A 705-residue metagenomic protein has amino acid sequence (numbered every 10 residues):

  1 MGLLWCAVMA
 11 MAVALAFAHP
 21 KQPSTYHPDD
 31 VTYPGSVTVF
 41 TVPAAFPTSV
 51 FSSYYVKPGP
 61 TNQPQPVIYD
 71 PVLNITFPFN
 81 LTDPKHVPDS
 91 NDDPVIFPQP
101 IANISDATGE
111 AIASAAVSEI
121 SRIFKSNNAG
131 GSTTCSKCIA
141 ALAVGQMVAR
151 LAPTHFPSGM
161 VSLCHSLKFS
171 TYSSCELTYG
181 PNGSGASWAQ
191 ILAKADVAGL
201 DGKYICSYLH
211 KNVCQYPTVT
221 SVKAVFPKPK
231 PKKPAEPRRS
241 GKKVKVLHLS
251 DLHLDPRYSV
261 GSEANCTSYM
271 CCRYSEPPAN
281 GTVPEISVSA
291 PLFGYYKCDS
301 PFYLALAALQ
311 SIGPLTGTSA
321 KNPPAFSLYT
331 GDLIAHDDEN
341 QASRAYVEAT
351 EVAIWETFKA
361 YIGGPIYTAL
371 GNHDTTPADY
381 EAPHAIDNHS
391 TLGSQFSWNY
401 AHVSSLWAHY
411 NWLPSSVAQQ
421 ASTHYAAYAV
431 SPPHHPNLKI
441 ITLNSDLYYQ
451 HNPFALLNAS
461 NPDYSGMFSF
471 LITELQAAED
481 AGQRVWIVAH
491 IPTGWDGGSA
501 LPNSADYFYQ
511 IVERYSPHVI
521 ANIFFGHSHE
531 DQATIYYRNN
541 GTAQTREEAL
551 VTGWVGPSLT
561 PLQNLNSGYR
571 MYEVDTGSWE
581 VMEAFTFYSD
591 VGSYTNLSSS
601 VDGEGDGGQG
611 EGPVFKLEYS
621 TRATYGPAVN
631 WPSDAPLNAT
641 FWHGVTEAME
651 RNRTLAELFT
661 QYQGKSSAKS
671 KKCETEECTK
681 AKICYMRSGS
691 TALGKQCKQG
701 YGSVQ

Functional and structural regions predicted by a protein language model:
M1-Q22: Fungal secretory targeting signals
H19-Q190, D196-S207, V213-T318, F326-Y329 (+3 more regions): Metal-dependent phosphoesterase/phosphodiesterase active-site architecture
H248-S250, A325-D332, P365-N372, W486-H490 (+4 more regions): Active-site neighborhood of phospho(di)ester-bond hydrolases with catalytic His/Asp-centered motifs
P256, A335-D338, T368-D379, Y449-Q450 (+3 more regions): Active-site environment of divalent metal-dependent phosphoester hydrolases
K297-L392: Core catalytic region of metal-dependent phosphoesterases/phosphodiesterases, especially metallo-beta-lactamase-like
A349-Y361, H389-L413, Y509, E513 (+1 more regions): Acidic, His- and aromatic-enriched active-site or binding-groove loops in soluble protein domains that engage sugars
F358-A360, N503-P517, Y536-A549, E573-V574: Short, surface-exposed basic-aromatic patches at helix termini and helix-loop junctions that form
Y449-S469, T473-F524, I535: Active-site-proximal segments of metal-dependent phosphoesterases and phosphodiesterases across multiple
